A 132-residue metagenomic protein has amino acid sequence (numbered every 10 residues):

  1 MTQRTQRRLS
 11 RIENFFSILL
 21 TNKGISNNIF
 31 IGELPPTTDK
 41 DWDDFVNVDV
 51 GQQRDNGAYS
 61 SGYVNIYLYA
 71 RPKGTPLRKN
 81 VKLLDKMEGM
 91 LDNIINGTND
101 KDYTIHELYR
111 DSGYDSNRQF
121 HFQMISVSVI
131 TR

Functional and structural regions predicted by a protein language model:
M1-N28, D49-R132: Charged, amphipathic alpha-helical segments and their flanking helix caps
S26-P36: A short acidic/basic microdomain associated with nuclease active sites
P35-K40, D115-N117: A short beta-turn/loop motif at secondary-structure boundaries
K40-V50: A short, hydrophobic beta-strand-centered structural micro-motif
